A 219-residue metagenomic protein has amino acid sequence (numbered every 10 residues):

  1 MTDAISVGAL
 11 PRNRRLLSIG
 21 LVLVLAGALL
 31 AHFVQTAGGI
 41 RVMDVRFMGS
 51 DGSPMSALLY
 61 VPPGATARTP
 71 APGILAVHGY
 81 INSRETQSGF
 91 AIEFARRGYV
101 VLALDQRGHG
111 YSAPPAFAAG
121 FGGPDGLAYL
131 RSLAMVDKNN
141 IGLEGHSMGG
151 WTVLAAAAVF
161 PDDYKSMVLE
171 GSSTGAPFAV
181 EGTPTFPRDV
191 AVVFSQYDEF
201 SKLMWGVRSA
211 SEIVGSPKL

Functional and structural regions predicted by a protein language model:
R15-H32: Hydrophobic membrane-insertion alpha-helices, especially the h-region of bacterial N-terminal signal peptides
A28-T69: N-terminal cap/lid segment of alpha/beta-hydrolase-fold proteins
R68-G79: Short beta-strand element of the alpha/beta-hydrolase
Y80-I92, Q106, L203-W205: The serine-hydrolase catalytic nucleophile loop
T86, P114-M135, A155: Alpha/beta-hydrolase active-site loop
F94-A113: Conserved alpha/beta-hydrolase
A128-R188: Primarily recognizes the serine-hydrolase "nucleophile elbow" in alpha/beta-hydrolase and SGNH/GDSL folds
S166-K218: The feature captures the conserved acid-bearing segment of alpha/beta-hydrolase catalytic domains
